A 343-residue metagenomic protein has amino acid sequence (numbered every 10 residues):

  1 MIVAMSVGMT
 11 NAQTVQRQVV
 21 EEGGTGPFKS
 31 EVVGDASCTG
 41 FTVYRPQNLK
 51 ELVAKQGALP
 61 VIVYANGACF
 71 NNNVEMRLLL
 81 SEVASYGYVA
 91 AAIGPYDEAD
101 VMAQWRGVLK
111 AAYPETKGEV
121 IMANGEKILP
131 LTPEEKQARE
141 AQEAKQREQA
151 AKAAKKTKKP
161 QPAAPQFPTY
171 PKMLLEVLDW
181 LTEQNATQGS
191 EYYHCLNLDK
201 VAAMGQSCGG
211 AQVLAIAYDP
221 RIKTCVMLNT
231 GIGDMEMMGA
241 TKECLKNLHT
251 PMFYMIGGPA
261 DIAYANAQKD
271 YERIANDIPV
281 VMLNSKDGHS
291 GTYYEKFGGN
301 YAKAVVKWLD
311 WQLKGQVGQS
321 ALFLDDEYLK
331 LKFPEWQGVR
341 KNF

Functional and structural regions predicted by a protein language model:
G8-A12: Sec/Tat signal peptide C-region and signal peptidase I cleavage site
Q13-G57: N-terminal cap/lid segment of alpha/beta-hydrolase-fold proteins
Q56-G67: Short beta-strand element of the alpha/beta-hydrolase
V74-D100: Short amphipathic alpha-helix adjacent to the substrate-entry channel of hydrolases
A111-C195: Alpha/beta-hydrolase active-site loop
E140-E148, K152, I278, D287-S290 (+1 more regions): Alpha/beta-hydrolase-fold serine-hydrolase catalytic core, especially in secreted/extracellular enzymes
E176-N247: Primarily recognizes the serine-hydrolase "nucleophile elbow" in alpha/beta-hydrolase and SGNH/GDSL folds
K223-E295: The feature captures the conserved acid-bearing segment of alpha/beta-hydrolase catalytic domains
